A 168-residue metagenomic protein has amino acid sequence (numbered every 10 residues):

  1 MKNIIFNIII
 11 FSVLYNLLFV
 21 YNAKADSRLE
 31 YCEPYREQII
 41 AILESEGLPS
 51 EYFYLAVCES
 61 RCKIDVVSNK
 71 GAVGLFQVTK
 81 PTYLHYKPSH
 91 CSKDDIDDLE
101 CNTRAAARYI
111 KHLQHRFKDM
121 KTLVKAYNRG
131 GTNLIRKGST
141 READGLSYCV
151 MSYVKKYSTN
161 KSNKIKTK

Functional and structural regions predicted by a protein language model:
M1-A25: Classical Sec-dependent N-terminal signal peptides that target proteins to the secretory pathway
D26-K168: Catalytic glycan-binding domains that act on GlcNAc-containing polysaccharides
